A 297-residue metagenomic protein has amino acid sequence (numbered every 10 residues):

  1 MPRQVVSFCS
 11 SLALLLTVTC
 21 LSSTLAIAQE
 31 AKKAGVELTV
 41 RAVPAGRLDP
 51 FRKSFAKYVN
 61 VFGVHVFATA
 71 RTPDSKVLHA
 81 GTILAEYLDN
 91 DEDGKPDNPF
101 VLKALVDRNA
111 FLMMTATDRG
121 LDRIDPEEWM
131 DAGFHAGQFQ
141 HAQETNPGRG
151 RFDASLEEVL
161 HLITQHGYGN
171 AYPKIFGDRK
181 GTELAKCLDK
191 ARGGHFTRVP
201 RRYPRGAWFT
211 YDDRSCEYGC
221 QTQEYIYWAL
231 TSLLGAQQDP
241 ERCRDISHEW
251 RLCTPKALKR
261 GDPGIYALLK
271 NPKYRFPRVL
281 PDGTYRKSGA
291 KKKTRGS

Functional and structural regions predicted by a protein language model:
M1-F8: N-terminal secretory signal peptides that target proteins for export/translocation
C9-S23: Bacterial N-terminal signal peptides
A26-E30: Boundary at the C-terminal end of the N-terminal hydrophobic targeting segment
V40-L48: Catalytic-loop region of hydrolases
K53-S54, V61-G206: Acidic/His-rich structured neighborhood in mature extracellular/periplasmic domains
A68-T72, P147-R151, Y211-Q223, Q238 (+2 more regions): Conserved aromatic-histidine-acidic binding/catalytic patches
E183-Q237: Domain-level detector of nuclease and nuclease-like folds in predominantly extracellular/periplasmic contexts
Q223-S297: Pan-zinc metallopeptidase signature
